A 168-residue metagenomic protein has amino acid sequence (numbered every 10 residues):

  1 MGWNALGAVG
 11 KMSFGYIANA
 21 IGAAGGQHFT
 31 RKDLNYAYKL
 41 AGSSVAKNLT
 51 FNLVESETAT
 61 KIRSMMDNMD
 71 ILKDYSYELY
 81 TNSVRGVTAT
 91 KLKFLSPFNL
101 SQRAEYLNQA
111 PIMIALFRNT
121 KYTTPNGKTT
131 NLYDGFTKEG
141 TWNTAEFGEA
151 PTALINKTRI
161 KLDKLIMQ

Functional and structural regions predicted by a protein language model:
M1-Q168: Hydrophobic, often aromatic-rich secondary-structure segments at membrane interfaces
